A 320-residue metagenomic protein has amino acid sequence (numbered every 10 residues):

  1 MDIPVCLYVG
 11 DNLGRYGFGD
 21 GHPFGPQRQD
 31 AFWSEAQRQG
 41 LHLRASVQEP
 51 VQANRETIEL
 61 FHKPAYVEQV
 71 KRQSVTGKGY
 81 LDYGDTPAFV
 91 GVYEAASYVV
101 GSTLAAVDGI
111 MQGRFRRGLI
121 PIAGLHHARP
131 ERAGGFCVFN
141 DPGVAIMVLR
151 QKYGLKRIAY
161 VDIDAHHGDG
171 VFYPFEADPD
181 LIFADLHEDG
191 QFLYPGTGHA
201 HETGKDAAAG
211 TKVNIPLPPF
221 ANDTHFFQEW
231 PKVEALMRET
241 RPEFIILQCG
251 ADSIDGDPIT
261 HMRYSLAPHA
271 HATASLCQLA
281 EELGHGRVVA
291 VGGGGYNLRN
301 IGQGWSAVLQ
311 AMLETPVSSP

Functional and structural regions predicted by a protein language model:
M1-T57: N-terminal low-complexity, Ser/Thr- and acidic-residue-enriched intrinsically disordered segments
M1-Y8, G14, E68-P320: A general "terminal functional-core" signal
F24-Q27, A31, A53, F61-A65 (+2 more regions): Generic alpha-helix structural propensity
Q37, Q48-L60, H166-I182: Internal hydrophobic scaffold segments of catalytic domains
G40-H42, Y66, Q112: Short amphipathic alpha-helical segments with coiled-coil-like heptad repeat character
V51-V75: Charged, often glycine-rich, active-site loop that binds/positions anionic groups
